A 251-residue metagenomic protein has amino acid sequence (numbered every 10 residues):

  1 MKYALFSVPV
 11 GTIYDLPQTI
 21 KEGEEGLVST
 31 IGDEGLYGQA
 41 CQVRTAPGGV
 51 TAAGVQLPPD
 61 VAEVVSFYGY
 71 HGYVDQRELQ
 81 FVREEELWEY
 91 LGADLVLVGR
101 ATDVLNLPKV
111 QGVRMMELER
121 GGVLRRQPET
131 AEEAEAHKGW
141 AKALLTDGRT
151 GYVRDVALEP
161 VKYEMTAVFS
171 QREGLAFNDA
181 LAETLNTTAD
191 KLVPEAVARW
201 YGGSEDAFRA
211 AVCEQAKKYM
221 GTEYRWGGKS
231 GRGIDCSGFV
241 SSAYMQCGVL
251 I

Functional and structural regions predicted by a protein language model:
M1-I13, Q18-S29, L36-G49, Q56-V96 (+4 more regions): Boundary regions of SH3-family modules and the immediately adjacent low-complexity/disordered segments in eukaryotic
G38, A216, C236-V240: Terminal peptide-recognition signature
Q42, G122-R125: Hydrophobic beta-strand signal
G121-G122, G221: Glycine-centered loop/turn motifs
A196-A198, Y219-G228: Short, flexible active-site loops
A210, E214-K218, S241-M245: Solvent-exposed, polar/charged alpha-helical surfaces in well-ordered, non-transmembrane soluble domains, broadly
E223-G238, S242-I251: Catalytic cysteine-centered active-site loop
